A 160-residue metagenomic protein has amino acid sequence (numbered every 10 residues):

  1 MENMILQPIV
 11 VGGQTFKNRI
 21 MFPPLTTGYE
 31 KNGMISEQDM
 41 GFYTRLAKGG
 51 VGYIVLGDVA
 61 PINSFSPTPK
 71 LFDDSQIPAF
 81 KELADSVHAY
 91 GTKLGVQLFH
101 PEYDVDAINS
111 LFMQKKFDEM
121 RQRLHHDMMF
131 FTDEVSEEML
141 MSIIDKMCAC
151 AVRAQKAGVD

Functional and structural regions predicted by a protein language model:
M1-P24, V87: N-terminal amphipathic alpha-helix/helix-capping segment at the start of soluble metabolic enzymes
R19-M21, Y53, G91-Q97, D160: Structural preference for beta-strand elements that scaffold enzyme active sites
F22, L46, G50, V87 (+2 more regions): Conserved, mostly hydrophobic/aromatic
M34-A47, S142-R153: Short, acidic/polar
D39-I62, K156-V159: Catalytic domains of carbohydrate-active enzymes, especially glycoside hydrolases
Y53-P78, L98-L111: Glycine-rich, proline-tolerant flexible connector loops at the mouths of alpha/beta enzymes
K81-G91, Q155: Surface-exposed amphipathic alpha-helices with a cationic face
F99-A157: Non-globular sequence segments
